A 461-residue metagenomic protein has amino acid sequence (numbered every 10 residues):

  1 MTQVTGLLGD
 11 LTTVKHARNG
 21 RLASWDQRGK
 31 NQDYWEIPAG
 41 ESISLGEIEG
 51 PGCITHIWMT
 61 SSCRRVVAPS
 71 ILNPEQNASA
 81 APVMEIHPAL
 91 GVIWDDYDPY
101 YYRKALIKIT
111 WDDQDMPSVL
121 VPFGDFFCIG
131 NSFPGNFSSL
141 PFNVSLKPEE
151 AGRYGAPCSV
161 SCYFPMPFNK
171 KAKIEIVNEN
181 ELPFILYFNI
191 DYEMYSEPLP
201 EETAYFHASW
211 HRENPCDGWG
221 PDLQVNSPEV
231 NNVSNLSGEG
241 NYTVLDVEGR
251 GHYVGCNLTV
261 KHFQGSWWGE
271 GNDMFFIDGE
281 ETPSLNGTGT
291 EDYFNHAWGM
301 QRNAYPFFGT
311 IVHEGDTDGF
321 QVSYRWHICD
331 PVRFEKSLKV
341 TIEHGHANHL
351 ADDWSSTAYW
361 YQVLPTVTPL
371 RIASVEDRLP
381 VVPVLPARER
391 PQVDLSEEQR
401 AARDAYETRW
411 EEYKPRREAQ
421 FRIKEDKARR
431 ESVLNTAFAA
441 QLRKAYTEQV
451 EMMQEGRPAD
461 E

Functional and structural regions predicted by a protein language model:
M1-E397: Beta-strand-centric surfaces of beta-sandwich/beta-rich domains
M1-G9, D394-S396, Y406, F438 (+1 more regions): Intrinsically disordered, low-structural-confidence terminal and linker regions
A17-G20, Q27, A402, T408 (+4 more regions): Short, intrinsically disordered low-complexity segments
I277, D460-E461: Intrinsically disordered low-complexity regions specifically enriched for long asparagine
V393-P415, A419-K424, F438: Extracellular/periplasmic ectodomains of large secreted or surface enzymes and adhesion receptors
R416-E425, R429-E431, T436, E448-D460: Extended amphipathic alpha-helical heptad-repeat regions
